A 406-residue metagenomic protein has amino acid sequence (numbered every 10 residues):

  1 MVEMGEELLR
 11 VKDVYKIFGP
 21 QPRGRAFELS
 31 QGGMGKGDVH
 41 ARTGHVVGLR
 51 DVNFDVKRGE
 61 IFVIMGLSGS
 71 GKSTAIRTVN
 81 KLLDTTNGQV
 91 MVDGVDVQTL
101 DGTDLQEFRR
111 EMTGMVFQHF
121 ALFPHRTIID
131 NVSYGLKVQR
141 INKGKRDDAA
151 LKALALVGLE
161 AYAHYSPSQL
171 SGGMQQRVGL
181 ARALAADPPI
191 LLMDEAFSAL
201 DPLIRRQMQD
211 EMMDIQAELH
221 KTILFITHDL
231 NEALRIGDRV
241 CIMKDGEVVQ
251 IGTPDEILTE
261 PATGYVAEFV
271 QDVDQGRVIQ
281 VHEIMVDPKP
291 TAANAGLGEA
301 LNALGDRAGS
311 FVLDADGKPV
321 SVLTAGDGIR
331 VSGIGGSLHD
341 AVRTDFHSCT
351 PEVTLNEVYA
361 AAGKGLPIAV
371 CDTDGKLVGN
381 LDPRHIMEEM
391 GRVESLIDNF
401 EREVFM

Functional and structural regions predicted by a protein language model:
R10, E28-D38, V95-D96, K137 (+1 more regions): Conserved ABC ATPase "signature" region
G88-D96: Conserved ABC transporter NBD signature motif
S166-L170, M174: Conserved ABC ATPase signature
A185-P189: A short, proline-enriched helix->beta-strand linker immediately N-terminal to the Walker B motif in ABC-type P-loop
I251-G252, E260, V322, N380: ABC ATPase "signature
K289-D316, R330-G335, T344-M406: The conserved cystathionine-beta-synthase
